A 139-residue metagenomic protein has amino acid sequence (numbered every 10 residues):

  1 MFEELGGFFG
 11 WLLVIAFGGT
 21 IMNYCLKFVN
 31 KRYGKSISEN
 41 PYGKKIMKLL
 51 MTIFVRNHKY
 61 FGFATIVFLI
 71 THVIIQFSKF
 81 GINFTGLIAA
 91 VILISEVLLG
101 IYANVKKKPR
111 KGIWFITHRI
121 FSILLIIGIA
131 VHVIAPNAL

Functional and structural regions predicted by a protein language model:
M1-L139: Membrane-embedded alpha-helical bundles that constitute the cytochrome b-like, heme-associated redox core of multi-pass
